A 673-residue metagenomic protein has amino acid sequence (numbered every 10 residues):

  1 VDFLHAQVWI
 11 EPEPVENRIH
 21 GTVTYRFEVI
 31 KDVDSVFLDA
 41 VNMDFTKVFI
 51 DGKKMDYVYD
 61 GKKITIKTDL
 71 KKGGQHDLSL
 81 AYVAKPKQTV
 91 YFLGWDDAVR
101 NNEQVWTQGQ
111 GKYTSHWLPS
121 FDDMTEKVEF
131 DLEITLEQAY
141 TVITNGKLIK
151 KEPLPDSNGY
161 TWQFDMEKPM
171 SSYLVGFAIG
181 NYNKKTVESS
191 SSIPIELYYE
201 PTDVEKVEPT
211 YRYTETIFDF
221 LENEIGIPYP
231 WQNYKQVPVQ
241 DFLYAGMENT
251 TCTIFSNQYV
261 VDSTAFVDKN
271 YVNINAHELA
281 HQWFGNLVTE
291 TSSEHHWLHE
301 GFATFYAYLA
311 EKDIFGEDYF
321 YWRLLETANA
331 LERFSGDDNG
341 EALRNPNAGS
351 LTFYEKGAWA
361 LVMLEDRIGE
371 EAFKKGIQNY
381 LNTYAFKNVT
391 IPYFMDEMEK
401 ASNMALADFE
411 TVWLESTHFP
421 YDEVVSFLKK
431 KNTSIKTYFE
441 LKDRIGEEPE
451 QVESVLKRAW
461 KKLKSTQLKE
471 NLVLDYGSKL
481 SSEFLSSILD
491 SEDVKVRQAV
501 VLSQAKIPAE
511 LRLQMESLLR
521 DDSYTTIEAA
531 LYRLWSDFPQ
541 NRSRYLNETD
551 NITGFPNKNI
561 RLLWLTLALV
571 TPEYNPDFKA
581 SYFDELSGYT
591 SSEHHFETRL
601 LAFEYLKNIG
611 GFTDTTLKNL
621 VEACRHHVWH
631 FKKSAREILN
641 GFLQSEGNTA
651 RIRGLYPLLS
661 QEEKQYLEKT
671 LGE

Functional and structural regions predicted by a protein language model:
V1-H20, T24-E28, T46-K47, Y91-F92 (+2 more regions): N-terminal, polar/Ser/Thr-rich
G21, D123-A276: Hydrophobic helix-coil surface modules that form long, contiguous segments used for peptide/substrate interaction
N42-V99, P155-S157: A surface-exposed beta-strand-loop module
K72, A81-D131, G180, K185-V187: Glycine/proline-rich low-complexity spacer/linker segments in large multi-domain proteins
E215, S256, V261-Y321, I377: Zinc-dependent metallopeptidase catalytic helix centered on the HExxH motif and its immediate flanking segment
H296-V362, D366-R367, Y384, A401 (+2 more regions): Acidic/His/Gly-enriched intrinsically disordered linker/tail segments that often contain short helix/coil "MoRF-like"
N388-R520, T525-Q540, R544, G647 (+1 more regions): Beta/coil-rich, acidic/histidine-enriched accessory regions frequently appended to metallopeptidases
K436-T437, D443-R444, K464-S465, E492-V496 (+1 more regions): Long, helix-rich interaction regions
